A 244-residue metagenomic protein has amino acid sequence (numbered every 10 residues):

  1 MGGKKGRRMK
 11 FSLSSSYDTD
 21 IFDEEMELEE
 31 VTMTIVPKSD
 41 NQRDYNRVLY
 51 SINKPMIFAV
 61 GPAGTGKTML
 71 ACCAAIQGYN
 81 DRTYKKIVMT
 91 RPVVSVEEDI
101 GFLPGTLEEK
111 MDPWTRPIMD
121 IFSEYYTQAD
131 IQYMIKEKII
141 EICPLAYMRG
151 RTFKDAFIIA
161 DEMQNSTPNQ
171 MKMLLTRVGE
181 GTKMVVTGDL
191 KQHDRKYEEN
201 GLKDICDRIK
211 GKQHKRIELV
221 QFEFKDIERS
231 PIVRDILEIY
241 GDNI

Functional and structural regions predicted by a protein language model:
G2-R8, L13, Y17, I21-P37 (+3 more regions): Conserved helicase motor core of SF1/SF2 NTP-dependent helicases
